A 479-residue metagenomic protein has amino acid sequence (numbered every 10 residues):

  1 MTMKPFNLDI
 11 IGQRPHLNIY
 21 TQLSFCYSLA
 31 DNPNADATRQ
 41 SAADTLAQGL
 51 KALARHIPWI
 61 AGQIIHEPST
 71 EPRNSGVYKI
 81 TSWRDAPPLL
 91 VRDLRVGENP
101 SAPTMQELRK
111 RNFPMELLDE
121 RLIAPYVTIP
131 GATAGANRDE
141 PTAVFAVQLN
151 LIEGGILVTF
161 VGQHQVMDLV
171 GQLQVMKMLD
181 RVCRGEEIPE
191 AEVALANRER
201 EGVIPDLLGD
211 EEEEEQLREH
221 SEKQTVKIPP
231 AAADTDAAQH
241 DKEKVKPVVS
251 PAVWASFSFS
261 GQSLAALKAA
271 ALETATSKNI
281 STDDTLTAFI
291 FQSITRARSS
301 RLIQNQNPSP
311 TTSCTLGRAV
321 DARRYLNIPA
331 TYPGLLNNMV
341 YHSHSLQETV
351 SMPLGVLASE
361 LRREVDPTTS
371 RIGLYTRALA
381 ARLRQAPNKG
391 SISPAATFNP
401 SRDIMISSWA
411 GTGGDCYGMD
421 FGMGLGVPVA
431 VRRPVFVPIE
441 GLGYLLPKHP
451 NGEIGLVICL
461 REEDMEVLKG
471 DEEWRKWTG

Functional and structural regions predicted by a protein language model:
M1-E212, A269, I280-L302, M405-G479: Non-catalytic N-terminal regions of enzymes
T2-F6, H66-L90, V193-A269, C314-V320 (+1 more regions): Short amphipathic alpha-helices and their capping loops
L17-N32, N74-P103, P247-W254, T315 (+2 more regions): Acyl/amide activation-and-transfer machinery of modular secondary-metabolite enzymes
S24-L29, A146-N150, A255, S260 (+6 more regions): Adenylate-forming
A136-D139, K246-P247, P394-A396: Short Gly/Pro-enriched turn/cap motifs at secondary-structure boundaries
G171, V248-P251, A255-S263, S277-T285 (+1 more regions): Short, contiguous, pocket-lining structural segments that sit at or immediately flank catalytic/ligand-binding sites
T276-Q347: Hydrophobic, mid-to-C-terminal alpha-helical segments
L335-Y417: Helical lid/core segments from catalytic subdomains that handle acyl or acyl-like groups
